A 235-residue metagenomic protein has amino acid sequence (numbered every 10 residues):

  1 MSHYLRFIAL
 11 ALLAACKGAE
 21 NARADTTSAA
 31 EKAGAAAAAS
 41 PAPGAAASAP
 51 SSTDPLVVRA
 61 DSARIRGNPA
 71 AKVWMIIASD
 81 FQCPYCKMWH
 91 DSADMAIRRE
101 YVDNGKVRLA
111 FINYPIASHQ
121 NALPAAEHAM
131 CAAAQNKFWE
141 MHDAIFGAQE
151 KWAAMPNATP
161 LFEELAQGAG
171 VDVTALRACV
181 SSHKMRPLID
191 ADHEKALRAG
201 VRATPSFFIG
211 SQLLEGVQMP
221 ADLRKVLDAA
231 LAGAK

Functional and structural regions predicted by a protein language model:
S2-L10: Sec-dependent signal peptide recognition, specifically the positively charged N-region followed immediately by
L5, G18-P43, D94, E163-K235: C-terminal cap of thioredoxin/glutaredoxin-like
L10, I77-D80, V201: Processing junctions and N-termini across compartments
L12-A15: C-terminal motif of bacterial Sec signal peptides marking the signal peptidase cleavage site
K32-S62: N-terminal low-complexity, Pro/Thr/Ser-rich intrinsically disordered segments that act as propeptides or flexible
L56-V73, Y101: A short beta-strand-turn-helix
I65-R66, W152, L214: Short clusters of hydrophobic/aromatic residues that line enzyme substrate/ligand-binding pockets
A71, I76-Q167, A229-A234: Structural alpha/beta surface segment adjacent to cysteine/selenocysteine redox centers across thiol/disulfide enzymes
